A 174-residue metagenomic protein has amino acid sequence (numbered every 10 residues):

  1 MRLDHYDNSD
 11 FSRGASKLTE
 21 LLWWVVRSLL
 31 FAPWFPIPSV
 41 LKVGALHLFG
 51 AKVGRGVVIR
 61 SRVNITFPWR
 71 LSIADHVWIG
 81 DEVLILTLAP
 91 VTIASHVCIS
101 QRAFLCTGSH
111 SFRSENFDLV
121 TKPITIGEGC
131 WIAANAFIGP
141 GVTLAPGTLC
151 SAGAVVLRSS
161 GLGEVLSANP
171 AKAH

Functional and structural regions predicted by a protein language model:
M1-A51, R55, H96, G129 (+2 more regions): Terminal amphipathic alpha-helical/low-complexity segments used for targeting or macromolecular assembly
R55, R60-S61, T66-F67, A74-D75 (+14 more regions): Left-handed beta-helix
F112-E115: A short acidic, helix-capping loop that chelates divalent metal ions and anchors anionic groups
F117-L119: Extended, positively charged loop/linker patches that create polyanion-binding surfaces
